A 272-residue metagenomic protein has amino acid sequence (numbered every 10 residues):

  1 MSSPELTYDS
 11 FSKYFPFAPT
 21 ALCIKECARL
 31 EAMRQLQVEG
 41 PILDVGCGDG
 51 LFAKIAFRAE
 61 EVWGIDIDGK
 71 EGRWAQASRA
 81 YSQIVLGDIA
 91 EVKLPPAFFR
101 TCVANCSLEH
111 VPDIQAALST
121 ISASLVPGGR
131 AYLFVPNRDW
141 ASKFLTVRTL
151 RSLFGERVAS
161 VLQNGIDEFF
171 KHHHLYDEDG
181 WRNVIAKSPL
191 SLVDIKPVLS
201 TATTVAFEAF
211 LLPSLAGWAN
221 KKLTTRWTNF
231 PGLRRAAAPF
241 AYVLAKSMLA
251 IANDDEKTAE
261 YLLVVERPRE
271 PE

Functional and structural regions predicted by a protein language model:
M1-A97, T101-A104, L118, K246 (+2 more regions): Conserved N-terminal segment of class I S-adenosyl-L-methionine
P41, G128-R130: Short glycine-centered segments of the SAM/dcSAM-binding site in methyltransferase folds
C106-H110: Short catalytic micro-motifs in class I SAM-dependent methyltransferases
P112-T120, R130-V264: S-adenosyl-L-methionine-dependent methyltransferase catalytic module, highlighting the catalytic core
G129, P271-E272: Short, charged, solvent-exposed linker or helix-capping segments at domain edges/interfaces that act as flexible hinges
